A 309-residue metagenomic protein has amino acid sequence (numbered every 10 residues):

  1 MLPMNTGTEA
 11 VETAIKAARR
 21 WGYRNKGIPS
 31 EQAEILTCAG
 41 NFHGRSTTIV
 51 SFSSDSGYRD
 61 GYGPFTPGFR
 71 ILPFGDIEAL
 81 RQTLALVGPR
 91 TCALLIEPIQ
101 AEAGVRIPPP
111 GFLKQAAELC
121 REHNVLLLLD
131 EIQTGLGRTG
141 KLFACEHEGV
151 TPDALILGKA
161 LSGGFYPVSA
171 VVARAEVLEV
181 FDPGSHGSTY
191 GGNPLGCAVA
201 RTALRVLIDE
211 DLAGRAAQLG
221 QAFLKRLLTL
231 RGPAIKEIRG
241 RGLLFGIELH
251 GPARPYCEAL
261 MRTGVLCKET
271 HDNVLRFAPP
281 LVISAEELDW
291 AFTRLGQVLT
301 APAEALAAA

Functional and structural regions predicted by a protein language model:
M1-A309: Conserved N-terminal phosphate-binding loop of PLP-dependent enzymes in the Aspartate aminotransferase
